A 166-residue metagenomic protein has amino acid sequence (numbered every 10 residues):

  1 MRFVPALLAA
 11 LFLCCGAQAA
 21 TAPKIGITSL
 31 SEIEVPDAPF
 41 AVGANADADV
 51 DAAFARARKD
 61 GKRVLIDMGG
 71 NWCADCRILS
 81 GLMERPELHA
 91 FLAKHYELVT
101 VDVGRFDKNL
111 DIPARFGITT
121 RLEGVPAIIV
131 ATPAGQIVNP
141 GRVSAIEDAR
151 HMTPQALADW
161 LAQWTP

Functional and structural regions predicted by a protein language model:
P5-G16: Bacterial N-terminal signal peptides
T21-D60: N-terminal leader/targeting and pre-domain segments
G61-V64, G69-W72: Short pre-active-site segment immediately N-terminal to redox-active cysteine/selenocysteine motifs in thiol-based
C73-R77, I128: The canonical Cys-X-X-Cys-His
C76-F91: Typically the conserved alpha-helix immediately C-terminal to a functionally engaged Cys/Sec in thioredoxin-like
L88-L110: Thiol-based oxidoreductase modules, predominantly thioredoxin-like and allied folds used for disulfide exchange
G104-V125: Structural alpha/beta surface segment adjacent to cysteine/selenocysteine redox centers across thiol/disulfide enzymes
L122-P166: Non-catalytic, surface beta->alpha helical segment in thiol-disulfide oxidoreductase systems
